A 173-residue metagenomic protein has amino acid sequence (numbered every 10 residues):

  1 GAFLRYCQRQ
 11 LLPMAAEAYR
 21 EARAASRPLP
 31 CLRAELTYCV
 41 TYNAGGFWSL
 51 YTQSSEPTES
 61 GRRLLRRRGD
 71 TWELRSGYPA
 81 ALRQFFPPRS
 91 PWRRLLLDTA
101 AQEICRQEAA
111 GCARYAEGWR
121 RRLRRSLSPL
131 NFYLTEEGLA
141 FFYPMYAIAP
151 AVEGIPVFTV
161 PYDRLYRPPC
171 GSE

Functional and structural regions predicted by a protein language model:
G1-E173: Compositionally biased intrinsically disordered regions enriched in Thr/Gly
